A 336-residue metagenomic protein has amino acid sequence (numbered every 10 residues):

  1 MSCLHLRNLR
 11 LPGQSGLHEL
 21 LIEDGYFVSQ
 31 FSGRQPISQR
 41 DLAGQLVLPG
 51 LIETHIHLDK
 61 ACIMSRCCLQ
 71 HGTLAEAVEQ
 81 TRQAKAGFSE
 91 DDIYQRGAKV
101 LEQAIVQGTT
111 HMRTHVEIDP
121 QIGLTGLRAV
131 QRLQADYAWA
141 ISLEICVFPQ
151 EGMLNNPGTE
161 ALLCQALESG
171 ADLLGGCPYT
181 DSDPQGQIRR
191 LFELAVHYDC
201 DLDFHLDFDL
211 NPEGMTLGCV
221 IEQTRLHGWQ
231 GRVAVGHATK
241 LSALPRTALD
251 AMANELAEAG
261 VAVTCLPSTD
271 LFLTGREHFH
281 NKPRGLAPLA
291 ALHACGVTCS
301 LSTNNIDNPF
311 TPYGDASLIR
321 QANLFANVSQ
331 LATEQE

Functional and structural regions predicted by a protein language model:
M1-N8, G33-G72, E76: Replace "His-x-His-based motif
M1-Q35: N-terminal metal-binding scaffold of metallo-dependent hydrolase/deaminase domains
L9, G25, G44, H55 (+6 more regions): Divalent metal-coordination and catalytic microenvironments
P49-A61, V116, D201-L210: Histidine-centered catalytic micro-motifs
C62-I93, Q165, Y198, T216-A234 (+3 more regions): Active-site gating loops and adjacent loop-to-helix segments of metal-dependent hydrolytic enzymes
M64-H115, Q121-D136, A161-E168: Alpha-helical scaffold segments that flank or form the walls of functional sites
V147-P157, L167-R284: Active-site core of metal-dependent hydrolases
D201, E222-V233, T269-L273, P283-E336: His/Asp/Glu-enriched, well-ordered alpha-helical/loop segment that forms or immediately abuts the divalent-metal
